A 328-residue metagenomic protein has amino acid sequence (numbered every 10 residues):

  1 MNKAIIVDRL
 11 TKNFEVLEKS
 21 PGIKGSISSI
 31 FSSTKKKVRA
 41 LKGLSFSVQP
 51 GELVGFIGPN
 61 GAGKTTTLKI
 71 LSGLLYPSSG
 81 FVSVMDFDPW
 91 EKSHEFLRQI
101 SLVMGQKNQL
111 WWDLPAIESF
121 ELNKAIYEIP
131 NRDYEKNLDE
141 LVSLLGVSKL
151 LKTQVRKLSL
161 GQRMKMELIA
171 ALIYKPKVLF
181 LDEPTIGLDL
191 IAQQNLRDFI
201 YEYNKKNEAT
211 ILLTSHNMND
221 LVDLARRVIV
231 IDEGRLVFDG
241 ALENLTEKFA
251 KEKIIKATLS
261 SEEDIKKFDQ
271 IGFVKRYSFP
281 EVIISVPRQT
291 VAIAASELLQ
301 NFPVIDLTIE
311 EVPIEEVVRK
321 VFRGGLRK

Functional and structural regions predicted by a protein language model:
G22-S29, E121, A125, R132-L150: Conserved ABC ATPase "signature" region
K175: Conserved catalytic motifs of ABC-family nucleotide-binding domains
L179-E183: Catalytic Walker B motif of ABC-type/P-loop ATPase nucleotide-binding domains
R197-S285: ABC transporter nucleotide-binding domain
I254-G324: Short, charged/small-residue-rich alpha-helical element at the C-terminal edge of ABC transporter nucleotide-binding
